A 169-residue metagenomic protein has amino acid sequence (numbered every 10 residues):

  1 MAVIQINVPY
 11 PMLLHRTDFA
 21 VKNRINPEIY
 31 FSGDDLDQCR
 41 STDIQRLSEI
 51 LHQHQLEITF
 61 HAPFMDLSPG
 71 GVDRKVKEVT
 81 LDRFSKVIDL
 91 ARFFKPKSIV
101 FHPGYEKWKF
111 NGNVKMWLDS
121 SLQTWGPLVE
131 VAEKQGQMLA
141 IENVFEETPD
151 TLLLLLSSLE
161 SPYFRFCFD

Functional and structural regions predicted by a protein language model:
M1-I88, R92: N-terminal pre-domain/capping segments
K22, G33-D34, L67, W108 (+2 more regions): Generic signature of intrinsically disordered, low-complexity segments enriched in small/polar residues
N26, T59, A140-I141, C167-F168: Generic enzyme active-site microenvironment
H61-P63, G104, D169: Generic beta-structure capping elements
G70-R165: Active-site acidic/histidine proton-transfer and metal-coordination neighborhood in alpha/beta enzyme cores
